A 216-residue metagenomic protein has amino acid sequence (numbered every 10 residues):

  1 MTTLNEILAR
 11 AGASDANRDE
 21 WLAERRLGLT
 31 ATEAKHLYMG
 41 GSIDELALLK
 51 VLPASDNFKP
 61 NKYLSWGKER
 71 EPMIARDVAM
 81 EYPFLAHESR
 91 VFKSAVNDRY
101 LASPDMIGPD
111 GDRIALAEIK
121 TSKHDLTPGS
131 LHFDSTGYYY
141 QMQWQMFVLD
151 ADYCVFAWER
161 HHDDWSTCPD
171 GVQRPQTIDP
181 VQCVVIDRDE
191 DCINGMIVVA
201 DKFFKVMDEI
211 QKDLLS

Functional and structural regions predicted by a protein language model:
M1-E69, D163: Charged, glycine-rich intrinsically disordered N-terminal tails and low-complexity linkers that flank
M1-T2, K212-S216: Short intrinsically disordered terminal tails
T3, M39-D44, R70, I74 (+3 more regions): Alpha-helical structural motif
I7, A34, M73-A75, W144 (+1 more regions): Intrinsically disordered, low-complexity boundary segments flanking structured domains
L64, Y82-P104, G108-I210: Nucleic-acid nuclease catalytic cores
W66, R70, A75-D77, E81-L85: Gly/Pro/Ser/Thr-rich low-complexity, intrinsically disordered segments predominantly at protein N-termini
